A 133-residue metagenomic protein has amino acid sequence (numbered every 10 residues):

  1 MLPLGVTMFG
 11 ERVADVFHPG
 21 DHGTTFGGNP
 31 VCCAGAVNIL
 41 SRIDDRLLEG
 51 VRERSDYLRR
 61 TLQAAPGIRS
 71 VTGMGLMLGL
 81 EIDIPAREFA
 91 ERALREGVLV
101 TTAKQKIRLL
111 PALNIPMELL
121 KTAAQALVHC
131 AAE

Functional and structural regions predicted by a protein language model:
M1-E133: Conserved N-terminal phosphate-binding loop of PLP-dependent enzymes in the Aspartate aminotransferase
